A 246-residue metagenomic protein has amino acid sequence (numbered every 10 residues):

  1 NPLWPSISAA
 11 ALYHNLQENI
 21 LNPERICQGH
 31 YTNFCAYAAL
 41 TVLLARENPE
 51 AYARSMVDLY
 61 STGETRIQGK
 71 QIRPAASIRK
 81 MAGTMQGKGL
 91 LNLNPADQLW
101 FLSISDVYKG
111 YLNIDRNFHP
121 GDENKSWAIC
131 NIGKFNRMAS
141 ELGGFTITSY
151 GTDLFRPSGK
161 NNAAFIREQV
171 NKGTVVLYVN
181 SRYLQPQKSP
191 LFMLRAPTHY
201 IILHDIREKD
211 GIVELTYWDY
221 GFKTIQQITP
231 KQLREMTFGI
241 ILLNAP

Functional and structural regions predicted by a protein language model:
N1-N117, R167-V176, V213, K223: Active-site nucleophile-adjacent alpha helix/oxyanion-hole segment immediately C-terminal to the catalytic cysteine
S6-S8, S55, S61, S77 (+7 more regions): Generic serine detector
V42-L43, K134-M138: Amphipathic alpha-helical segments that form well-ordered structural scaffolds and often line/cohere around active
N48, N131, Q227-T229: Helix N-cap and loop-to-helix transition residues
K80, Q86, V107, F118 (+4 more regions): Generic detector of intrinsically disordered, low-complexity, polar/charged segments
N92-I129, K134, P157, V175-S181 (+3 more regions): Non-catalytic membrane-recruitment/adaptor modules and adjacent regulatory linkers in eukaryotic signaling/cytoskeletal
R137-P246: Active-site signature of cysteine proteases
